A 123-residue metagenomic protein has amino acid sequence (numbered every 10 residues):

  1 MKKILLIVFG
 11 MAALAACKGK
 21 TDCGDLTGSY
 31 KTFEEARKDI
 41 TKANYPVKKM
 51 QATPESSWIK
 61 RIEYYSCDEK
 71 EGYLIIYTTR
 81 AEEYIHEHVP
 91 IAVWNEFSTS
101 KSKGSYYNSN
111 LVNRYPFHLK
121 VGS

Functional and structural regions predicted by a protein language model:
I4-A12: Sec-dependent N-terminal signal peptides
L5, T21-S123: Acidic/histidine-enriched, beta-strand-rich ligand/metal-binding domains
A15-A16: C-terminal motif of bacterial Sec signal peptides marking the signal peptidase cleavage site
